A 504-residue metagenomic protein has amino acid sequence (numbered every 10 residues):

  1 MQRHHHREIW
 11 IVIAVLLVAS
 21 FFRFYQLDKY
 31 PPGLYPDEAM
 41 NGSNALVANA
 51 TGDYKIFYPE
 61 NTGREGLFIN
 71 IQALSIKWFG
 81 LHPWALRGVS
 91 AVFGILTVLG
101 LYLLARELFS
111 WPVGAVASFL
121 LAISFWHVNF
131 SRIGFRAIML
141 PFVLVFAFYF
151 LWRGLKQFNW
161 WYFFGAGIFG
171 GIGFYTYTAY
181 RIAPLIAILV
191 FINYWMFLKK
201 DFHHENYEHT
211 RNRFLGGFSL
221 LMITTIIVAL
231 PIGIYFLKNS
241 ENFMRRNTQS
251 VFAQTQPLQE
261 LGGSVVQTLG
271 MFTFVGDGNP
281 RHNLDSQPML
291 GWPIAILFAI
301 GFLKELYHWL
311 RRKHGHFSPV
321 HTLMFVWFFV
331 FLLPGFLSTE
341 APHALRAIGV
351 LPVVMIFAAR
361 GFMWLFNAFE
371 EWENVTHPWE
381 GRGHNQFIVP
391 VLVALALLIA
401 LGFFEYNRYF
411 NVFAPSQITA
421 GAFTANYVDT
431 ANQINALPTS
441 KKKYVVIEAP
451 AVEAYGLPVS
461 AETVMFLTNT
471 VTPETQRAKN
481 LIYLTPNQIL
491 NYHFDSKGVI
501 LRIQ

Functional and structural regions predicted by a protein language model:
Q2-Q256, G263-F369: Membrane-integral, polyisoprenol-dependent glycosyltransferases of the GT-C/oligosaccharyltransferase superfamily
Q72, N193, L303, K443-V446 (+1 more regions): Short, well-ordered amphipathic alpha-helices
G165, I232-I234, G456, F466 (+1 more regions): RecA-like P-loop NTPase motor core of helicase/translocase proteins
E205-E208, N374, G381: Short, low-complexity, charge-dense intrinsically disordered segments
P288, F387-K441, V445-T463, T472-I482: Membrane-proximal, lumen/periplasm-facing interface regions of secretory-pathway glyco- and lipid-modifying enzymes
H377, R382-G383, V389: N-terminal amphipathic/hydrophobic targeting modules at extreme N-termini, encompassing cleavable Sec/SRP-type signal
N469-Q504: Aromatic/acidic, Gly/Pro-rich catalytic loop(s) in extracytoplasmic/lumenal soluble domains of multi-pass membrane
